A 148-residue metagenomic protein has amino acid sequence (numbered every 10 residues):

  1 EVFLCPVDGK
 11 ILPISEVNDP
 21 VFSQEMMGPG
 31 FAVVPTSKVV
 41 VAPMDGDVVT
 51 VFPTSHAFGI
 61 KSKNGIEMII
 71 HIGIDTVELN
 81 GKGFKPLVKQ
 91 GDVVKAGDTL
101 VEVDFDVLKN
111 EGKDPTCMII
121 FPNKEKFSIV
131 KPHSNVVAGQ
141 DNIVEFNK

Functional and structural regions predicted by a protein language model:
E1-K148: Contiguous, well-folded functional domains in the mature portion of proteins
